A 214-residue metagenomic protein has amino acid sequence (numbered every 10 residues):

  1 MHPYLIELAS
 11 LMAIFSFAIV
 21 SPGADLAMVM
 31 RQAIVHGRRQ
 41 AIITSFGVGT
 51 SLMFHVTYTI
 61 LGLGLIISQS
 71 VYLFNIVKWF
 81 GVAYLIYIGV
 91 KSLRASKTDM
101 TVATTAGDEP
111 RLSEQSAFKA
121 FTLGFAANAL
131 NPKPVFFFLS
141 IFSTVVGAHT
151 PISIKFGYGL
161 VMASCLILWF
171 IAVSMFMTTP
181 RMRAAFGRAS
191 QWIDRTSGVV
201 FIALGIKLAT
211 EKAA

Functional and structural regions predicted by a protein language model:
M1, R38, S113-A117, F121 (+1 more regions): Juxtamembrane loop-helix boundary motifs flanking transmembrane segments in multi-pass membrane proteins
H2-N75, S140-G157, V161: Juxtamembrane transmembrane-helix termini in multi-pass membrane transport proteins
D25, S51-L63, L85-I88, V135 (+2 more regions): Alpha-helical transmembrane segments and their lipid-water interface positions in multi-pass membrane proteins
R39-A120, I206: Membrane helix-loop-helix hairpins that form the core translocation module of multi-pass transporters
Q69-M100, V161, C165-V173, A184-A214: Selective transmembrane alpha-helices of multi-pass membrane proteins
S116-A117, G124, A129-K133: Selected transmembrane alpha-helices and immediately adjacent juxtamembrane segments of polytopic inner-membrane
L130-L139, S197-F201: Core segments of transmembrane alpha-helices that mediate helix-helix packing or line hydrophobic substrate/ligand
F142-S143, M175, T179: A structural signal for multi-pass alpha-helical bundles of membrane permease subunits that mediate small-molecule
